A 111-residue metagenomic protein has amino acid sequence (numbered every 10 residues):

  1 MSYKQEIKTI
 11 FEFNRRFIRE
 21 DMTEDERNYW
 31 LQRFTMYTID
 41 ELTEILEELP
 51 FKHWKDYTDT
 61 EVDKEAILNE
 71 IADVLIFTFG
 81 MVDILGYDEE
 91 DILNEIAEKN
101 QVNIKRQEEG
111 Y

Functional and structural regions predicted by a protein language model:
M1-Y111: Flexible "arm" and connector segments at domain edges
